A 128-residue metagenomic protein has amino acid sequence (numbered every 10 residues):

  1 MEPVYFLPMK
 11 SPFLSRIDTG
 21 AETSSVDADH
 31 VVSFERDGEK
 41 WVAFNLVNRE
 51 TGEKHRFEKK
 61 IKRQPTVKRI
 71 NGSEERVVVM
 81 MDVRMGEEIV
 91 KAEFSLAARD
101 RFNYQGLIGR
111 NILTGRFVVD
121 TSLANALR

Functional and structural regions predicted by a protein language model:
M1-R128: Pepsin/retropepsin-fold aspartyl endopeptidases
